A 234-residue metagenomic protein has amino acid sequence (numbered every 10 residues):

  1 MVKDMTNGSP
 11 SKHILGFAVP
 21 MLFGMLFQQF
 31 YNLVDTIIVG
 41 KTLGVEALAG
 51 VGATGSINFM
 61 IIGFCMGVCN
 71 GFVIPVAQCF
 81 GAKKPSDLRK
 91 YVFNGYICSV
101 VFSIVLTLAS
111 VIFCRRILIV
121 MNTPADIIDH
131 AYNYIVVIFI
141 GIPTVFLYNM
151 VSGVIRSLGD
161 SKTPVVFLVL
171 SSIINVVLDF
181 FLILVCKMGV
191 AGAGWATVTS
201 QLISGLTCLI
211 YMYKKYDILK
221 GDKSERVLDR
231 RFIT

Functional and structural regions predicted by a protein language model:
M1-A18, V76-G141, V185-T234: Short alpha-helical transmembrane segments in multi-pass integral membrane proteins
M21-I74, Q78, I138-V145, S200 (+1 more regions): Transmembrane helix-bundle signature of multi-pass secondary active exporters and lipid flippases
L22, L26, F30, V34 (+9 more regions): Generic alpha-helical transmembrane segments of integral inner-membrane proteins, especially permease/transport modules
T36, V73-I74, C114-R115, S152 (+1 more regions): Interfacial helix-capping/hinge residues at the ends of transmembrane alpha-helices
G44, P124, D160-S161, G189: Short loop-to-helix capping motifs
L48-L108, V145-P164: Small-residue-rich hydrophobic transmembrane alpha-helices
F59-G63, D179, V227: Hydrophobic, well-ordered secondary-structure scaffolds
S99, V154-V177, A191, W195-V198: Alpha-helical transmembrane segments of multi-pass membrane transporters/permeases
